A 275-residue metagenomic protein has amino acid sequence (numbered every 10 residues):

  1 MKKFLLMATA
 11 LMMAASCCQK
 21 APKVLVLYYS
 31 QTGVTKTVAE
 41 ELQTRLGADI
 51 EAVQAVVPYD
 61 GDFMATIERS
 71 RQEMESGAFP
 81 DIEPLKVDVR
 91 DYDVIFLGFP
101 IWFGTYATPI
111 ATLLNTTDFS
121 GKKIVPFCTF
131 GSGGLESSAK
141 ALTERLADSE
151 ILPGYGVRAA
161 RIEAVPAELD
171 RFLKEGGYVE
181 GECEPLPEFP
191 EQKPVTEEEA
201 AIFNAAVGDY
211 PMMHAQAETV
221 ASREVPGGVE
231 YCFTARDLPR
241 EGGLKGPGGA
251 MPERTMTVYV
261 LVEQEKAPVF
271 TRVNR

Functional and structural regions predicted by a protein language model:
F4-M13: Sec-dependent N-terminal signal peptides
C17-I202, T255, Q264-R275: Active-site-proximal alpha-helix that buttresses catalytic centers in soluble enzyme cores
L114, T219-A221, M256-V260: Hydrophobic/aromatic beta-strand elements that line small-molecule binding cavities or substrate pockets in beta-rich
T196-A205, L238-M251, V262, R272: Long, charge-enriched amphipathic alpha-helical scaffolds and associated charged IDRs in eukaryotic peripheral-membrane
D209-T219: A short, amphipathic edge element
A217-P252: Exposed beta-strand-loop-beta-strand "reactive/processing" segments of non-cytosolic proteins
Y231-F233, V258, F270: Hydrophobic beta-strand residues in large extracellular and virion-surface proteins
